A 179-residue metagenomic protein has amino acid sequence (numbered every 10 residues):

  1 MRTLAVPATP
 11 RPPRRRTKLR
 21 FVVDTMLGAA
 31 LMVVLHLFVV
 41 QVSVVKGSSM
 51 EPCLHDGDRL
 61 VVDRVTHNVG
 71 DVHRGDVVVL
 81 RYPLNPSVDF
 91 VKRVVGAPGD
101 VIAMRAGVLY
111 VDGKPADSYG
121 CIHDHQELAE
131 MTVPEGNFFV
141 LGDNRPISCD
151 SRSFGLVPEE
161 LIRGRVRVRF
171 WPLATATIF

Functional and structural regions predicted by a protein language model:
M1-D89, E159-F179: Protein maturation boundaries and topogenic segments
D58, H73-V77, D100, N137 (+1 more regions): Structural motif
D63, V111-G113: Short strand-turn-strand beta-turns centered on an Asx-Gly dipeptide
V65, P83, G107, D143-N144: Short, surface-exposed secondary-structure boundary micro-motifs
C121-G136: Acidic loop->beta-strand submotif enriched in PP2C/PPM serine/threonine phosphatases
T132-F179: Beta-strand-rich cores of mature extracytoplasmic or soluble domains
